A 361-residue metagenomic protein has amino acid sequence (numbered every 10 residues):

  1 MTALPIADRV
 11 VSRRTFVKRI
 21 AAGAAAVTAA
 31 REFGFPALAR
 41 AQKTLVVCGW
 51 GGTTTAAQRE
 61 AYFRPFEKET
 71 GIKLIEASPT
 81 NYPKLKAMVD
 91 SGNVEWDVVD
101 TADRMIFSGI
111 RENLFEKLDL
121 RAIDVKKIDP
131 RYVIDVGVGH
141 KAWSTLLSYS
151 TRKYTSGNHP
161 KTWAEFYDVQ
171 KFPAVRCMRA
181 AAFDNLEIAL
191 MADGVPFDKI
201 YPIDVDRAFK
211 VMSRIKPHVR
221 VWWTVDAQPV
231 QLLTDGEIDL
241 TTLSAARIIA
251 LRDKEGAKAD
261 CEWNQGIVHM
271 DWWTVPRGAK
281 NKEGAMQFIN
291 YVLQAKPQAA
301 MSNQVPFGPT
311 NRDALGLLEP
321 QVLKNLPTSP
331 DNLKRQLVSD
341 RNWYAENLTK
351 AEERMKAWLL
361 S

Functional and structural regions predicted by a protein language model:
M1-T15, A37-L38: N-terminal secretory signal peptides
S12-A29: N-terminal export leaders
L38, D271, P276-Q336: Mature extracytoplasmic/periplasmic domains
Q42-G109: Early extracytoplasmic/lumenal segment of secretory-pathway proteins
G52-R59, V94-W96, D100-R220, T224-T234: Extracytoplasmic ligand-binding site segments that recognize negatively charged/polar headgroups
I106-I110, T234, L240-A257: A ligand-binding cleft/hinge motif common to bilobed small-molecule-binding domains
V125, W143, D206-I215, D253-A279: Periplasmic-binding protein-like
Q231, D331-S361: Conserved C-terminal helix/tail region of periplasmic/extracytoplasmic solute-binding proteins
